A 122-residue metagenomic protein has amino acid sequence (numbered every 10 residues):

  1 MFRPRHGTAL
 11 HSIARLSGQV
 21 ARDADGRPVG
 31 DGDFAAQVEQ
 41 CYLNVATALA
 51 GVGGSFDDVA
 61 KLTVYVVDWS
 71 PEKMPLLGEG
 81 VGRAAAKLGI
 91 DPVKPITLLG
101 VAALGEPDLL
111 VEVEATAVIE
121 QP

Functional and structural regions predicted by a protein language model:
M1-P122: Short, polar/acidic, helix-capping and beta-turn segments at strand->helix junctions that line the mouths
